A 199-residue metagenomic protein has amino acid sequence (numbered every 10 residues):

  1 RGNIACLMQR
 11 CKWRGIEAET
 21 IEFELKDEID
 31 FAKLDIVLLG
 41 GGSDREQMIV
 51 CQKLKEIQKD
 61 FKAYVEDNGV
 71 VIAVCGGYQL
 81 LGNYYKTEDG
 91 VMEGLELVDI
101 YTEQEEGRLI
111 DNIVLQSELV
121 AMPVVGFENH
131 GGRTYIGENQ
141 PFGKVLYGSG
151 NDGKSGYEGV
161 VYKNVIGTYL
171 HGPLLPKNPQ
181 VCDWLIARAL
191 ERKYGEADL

Functional and structural regions predicted by a protein language model:
R1-E66, P176-L199: N-terminal beta1-alpha1 cap of cysteine-dependent amidohydrolase-like domains
E22, G77-Q79, Y101, T134 (+1 more regions): Catalytic metal-binding/acid-base residues of hydrolase active sites
E24, D99-Y101, E128-H130: Residues at the C-termini of beta-strands that transition into short coil/loop
K26-F31, E103-Q104, T134: A short acidic, often aromatic-flanked loop/helix-cap motif at beta-alpha or helix-coil junctions that lines enzyme
I36-G40, I72, G167-Y169: Structural motif
D44-S117, A121: Cysteine-nucleophile active-site neighborhood
Q104-L199: Amide-donor transfer/coupling interface in amidating biosynthetic enzymes
